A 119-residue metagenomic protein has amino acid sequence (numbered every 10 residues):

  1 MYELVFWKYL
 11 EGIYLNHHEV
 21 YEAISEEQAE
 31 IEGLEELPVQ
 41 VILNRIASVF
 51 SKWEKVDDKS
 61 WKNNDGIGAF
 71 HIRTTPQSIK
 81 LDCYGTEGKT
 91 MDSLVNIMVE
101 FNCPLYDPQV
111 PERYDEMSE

Functional and structural regions predicted by a protein language model:
M1-E119: Acidic (Asp/Glu-rich) sequence patches and key acidic residues that form negatively charged surfaces used
